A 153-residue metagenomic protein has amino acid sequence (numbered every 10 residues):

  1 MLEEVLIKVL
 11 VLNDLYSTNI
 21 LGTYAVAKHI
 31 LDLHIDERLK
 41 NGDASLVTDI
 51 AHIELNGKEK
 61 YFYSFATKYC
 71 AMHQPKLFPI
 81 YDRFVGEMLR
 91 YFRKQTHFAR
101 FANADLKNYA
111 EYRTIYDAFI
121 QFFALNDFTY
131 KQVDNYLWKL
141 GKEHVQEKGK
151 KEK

Functional and structural regions predicted by a protein language model:
M1-K58, P75-K153: An N-terminal alpha-helical hairpin/helix-loop-helix interaction module that forms a charged, gly/pro-flexible surface
F65-A71: Short hydrophobic alpha-helical segments that form membrane-spanning helices or hydrophobic packing faces of helical
